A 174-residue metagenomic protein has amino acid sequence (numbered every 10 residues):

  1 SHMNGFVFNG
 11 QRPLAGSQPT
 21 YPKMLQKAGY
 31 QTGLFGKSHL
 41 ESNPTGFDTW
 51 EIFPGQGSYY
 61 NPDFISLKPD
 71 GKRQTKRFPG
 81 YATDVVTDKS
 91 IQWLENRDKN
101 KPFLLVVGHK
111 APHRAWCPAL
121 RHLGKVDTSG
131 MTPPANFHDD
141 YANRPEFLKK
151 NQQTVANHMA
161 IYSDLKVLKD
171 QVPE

Functional and structural regions predicted by a protein language model:
S1-E174: Formylglycine-dependent sulfatase
